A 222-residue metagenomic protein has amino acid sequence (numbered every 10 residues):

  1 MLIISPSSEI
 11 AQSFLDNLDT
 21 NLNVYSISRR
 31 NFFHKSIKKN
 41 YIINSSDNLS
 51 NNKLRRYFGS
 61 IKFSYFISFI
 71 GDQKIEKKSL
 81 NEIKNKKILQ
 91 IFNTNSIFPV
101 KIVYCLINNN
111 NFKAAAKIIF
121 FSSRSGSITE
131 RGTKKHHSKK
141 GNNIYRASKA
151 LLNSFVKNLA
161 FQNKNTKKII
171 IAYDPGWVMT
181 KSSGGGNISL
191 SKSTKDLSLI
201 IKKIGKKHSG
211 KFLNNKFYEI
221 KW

Functional and structural regions predicted by a protein language model:
L2-T20: N-terminal Rossmann NAD(P)H-binding glycine-rich loop of SDR-like oxidoreductase domains
I3-I4, K62-Q73, N95, F120-S122 (+1 more regions): Rossmann-fold scaffold of SDR-type NAD(P)-dependent oxidoreductases
P6-E9, Y25-F33: Short, polar loop motifs at secondary-structure junctions
L15, R55, V103, V156 (+1 more regions): Short-chain dehydrogenase/reductase
R29-S50: Rossmann-fold cofactor-recognition segment
D72-I102, I107, A115-K164: Catalytic loop of short-chain dehydrogenase/reductase
G126-I128, F155, A160-I188: Flexible, glycine-rich beta-alpha linker
K168, A172-Y173, G184-W222: C-terminal helical subdomain
